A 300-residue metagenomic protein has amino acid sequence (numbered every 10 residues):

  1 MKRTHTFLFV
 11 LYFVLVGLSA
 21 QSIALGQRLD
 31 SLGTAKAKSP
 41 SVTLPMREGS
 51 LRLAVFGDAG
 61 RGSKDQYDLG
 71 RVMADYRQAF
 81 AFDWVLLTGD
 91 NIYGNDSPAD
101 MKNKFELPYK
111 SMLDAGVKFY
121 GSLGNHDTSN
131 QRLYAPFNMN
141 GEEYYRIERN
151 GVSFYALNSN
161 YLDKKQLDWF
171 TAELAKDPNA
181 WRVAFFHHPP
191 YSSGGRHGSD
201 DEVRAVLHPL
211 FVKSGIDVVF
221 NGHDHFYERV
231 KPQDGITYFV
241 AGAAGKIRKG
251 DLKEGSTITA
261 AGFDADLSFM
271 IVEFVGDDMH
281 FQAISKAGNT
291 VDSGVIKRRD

Functional and structural regions predicted by a protein language model:
M1-Q27: Bacterial Sec-dependent N-terminal signal peptides
I23-D100, S193: N-terminal active-site segment of His-dependent metallophosphoesterases
L29-K38, P45-R47, R52, Y93-R182 (+2 more regions): Extended active-site neighborhood of metal-dependent phosphoesterases/phosphodiesterases
D58, G89-D90, G124-N125, H187 (+1 more regions): Active-site glycine-centered loops adjacent to acidic/histidine catalytic or metal-binding residues that shape
D83-V85, A180-F186: Generic beta-sheet signal
T237, H280-Q282: General beta-strand recognition
G288-T290: Residue-level signal for glycine
K297-R299: Short beta-strand edge segments in extracellular beta-sheet folds
